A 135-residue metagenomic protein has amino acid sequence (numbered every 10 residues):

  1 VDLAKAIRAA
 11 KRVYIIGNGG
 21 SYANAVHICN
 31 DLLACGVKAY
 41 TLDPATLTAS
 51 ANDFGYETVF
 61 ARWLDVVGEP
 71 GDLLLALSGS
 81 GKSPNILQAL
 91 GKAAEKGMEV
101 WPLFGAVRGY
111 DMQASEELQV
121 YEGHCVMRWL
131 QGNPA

Functional and structural regions predicted by a protein language model:
K5-G68: Glycine-rich, small/polar surface segments that engage phosphate groups of diverse ligands
S21-H27, K82-A89: Short glycine/serine/threonine-rich phosphate/pyrophosphate-binding segments that cradle anionic phosphate groups
D43, S78, P102-F104: Short beta-strand/turn micro-motifs composed of small residues that flank or help shape donor/cofactor-binding pockets
A61-V66, A76-L87: Glycine-rich, anion-gripping cofactor-binding loops and their flanking helix/strand elements in enzyme active sites
L74-A76, K96: Well-ordered alpha/beta subsegment
L90-A94: Surface-exposed amphipathic alpha-helices with a cationic face
E99, L103-A135: Short alpha-helices
